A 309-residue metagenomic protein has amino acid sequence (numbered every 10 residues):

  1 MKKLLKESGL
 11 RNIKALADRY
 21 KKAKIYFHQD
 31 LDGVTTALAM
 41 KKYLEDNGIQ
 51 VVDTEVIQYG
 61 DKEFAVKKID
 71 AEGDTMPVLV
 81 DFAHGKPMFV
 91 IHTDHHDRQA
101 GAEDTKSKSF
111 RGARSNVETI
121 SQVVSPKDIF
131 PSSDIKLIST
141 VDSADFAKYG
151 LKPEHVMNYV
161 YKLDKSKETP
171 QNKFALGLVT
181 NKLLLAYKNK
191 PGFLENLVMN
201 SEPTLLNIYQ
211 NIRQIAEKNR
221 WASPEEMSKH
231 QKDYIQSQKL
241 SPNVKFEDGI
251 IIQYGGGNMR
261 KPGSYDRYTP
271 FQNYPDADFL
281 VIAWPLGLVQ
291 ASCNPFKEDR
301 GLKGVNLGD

Functional and structural regions predicted by a protein language model:
M1-F174, L178, A222-D278, I282-D309: Replace "Mg2+/Mn2+-dependent" with "divalent metal-dependent
T169-A222: Long, charge-rich alpha-helical interaction segments
